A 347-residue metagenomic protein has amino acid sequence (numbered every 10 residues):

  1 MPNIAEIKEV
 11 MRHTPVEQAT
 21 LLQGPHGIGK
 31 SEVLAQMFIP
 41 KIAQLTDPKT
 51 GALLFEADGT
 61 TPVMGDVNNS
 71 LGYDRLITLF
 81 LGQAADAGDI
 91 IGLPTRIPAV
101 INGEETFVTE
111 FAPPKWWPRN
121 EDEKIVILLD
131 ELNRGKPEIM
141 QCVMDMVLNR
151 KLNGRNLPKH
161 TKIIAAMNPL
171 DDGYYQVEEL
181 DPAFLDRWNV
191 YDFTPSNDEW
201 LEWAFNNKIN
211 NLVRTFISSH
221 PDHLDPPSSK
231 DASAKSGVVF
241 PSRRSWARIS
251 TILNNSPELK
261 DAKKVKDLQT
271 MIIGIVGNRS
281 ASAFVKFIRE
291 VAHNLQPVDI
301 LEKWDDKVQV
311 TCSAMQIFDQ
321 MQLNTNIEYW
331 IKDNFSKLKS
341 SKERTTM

Functional and structural regions predicted by a protein language model:
M1-S219: AAA+ P-loop NTPase catalytic core and its hallmark functional loops
N207-M347: Alpha-helical lid/collar subdomain of P-loop NTPases
